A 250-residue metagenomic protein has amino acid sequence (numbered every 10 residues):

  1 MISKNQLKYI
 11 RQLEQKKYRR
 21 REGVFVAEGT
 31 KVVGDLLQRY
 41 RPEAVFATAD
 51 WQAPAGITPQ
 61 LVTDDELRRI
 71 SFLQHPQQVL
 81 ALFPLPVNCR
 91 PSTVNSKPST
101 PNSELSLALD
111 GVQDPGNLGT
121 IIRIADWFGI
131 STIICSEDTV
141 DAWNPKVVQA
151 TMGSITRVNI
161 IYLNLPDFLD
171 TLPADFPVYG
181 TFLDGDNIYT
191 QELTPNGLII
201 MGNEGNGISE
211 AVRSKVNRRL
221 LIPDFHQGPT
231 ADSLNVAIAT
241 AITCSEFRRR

Functional and structural regions predicted by a protein language model:
M1-D50, T139-V140: Boundary-proximal intrinsically disordered activation/regulatory segments immediately upstream of a helical core
G29, D114-T120, D232-A239: Amphipathic alpha-helical repeat scaffolds
P54-V87: Glycine/small-residue-rich loop that forms an oxyanion/phosphate-binding "nest" at active or ligand-binding sites
A55-E66, F176, L193-L198, N217-R218: Active-site regions of enzymes building and remodeling cell-envelope glycoconjugates
P86-E104: Short, basic, low-complexity termini and linkers enriched in Ser/Thr/Gly/Pro that act as targeting/leader peptides
N102-D184: RNA substrate-binding interface of SAM-dependent RNA methyltransferases
W127, A142-N144, Q149-S154, E210-R250: Structured adenosyl-cofactor binding patch, chiefly the S-adenosyl-L-methionine
Y179-T230: Active-site/ligand-binding-proximal alpha/beta "capping" segment
